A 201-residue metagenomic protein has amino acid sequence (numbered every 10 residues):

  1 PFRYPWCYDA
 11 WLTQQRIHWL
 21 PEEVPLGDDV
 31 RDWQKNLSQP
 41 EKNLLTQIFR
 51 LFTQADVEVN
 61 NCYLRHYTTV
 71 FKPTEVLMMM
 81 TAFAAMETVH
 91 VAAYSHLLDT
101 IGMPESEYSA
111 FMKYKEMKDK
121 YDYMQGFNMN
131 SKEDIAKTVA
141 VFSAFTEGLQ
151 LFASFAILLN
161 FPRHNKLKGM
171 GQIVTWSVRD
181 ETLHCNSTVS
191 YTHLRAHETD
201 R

Functional and structural regions predicted by a protein language model:
P1-E75, T100-K137, R201: Terminal targeting/low-complexity segments that flank the catalytic cores of oxidoreductases
N43-F52, P73-V89, V139-S143, K166-E181: Alpha-helical scaffold segments that form or flank carboxylate-/histidine-based iron centers
F49-V57, S131, A136-S154, V178-H184: Extended alpha-helical coiled-coil scaffold domains characteristic of the BAR superfamily
N61-T68, M79-A82, V141-F142, G148-P162 (+2 more regions): A structural feature that tracks compact, well-ordered secondary-structure segments with a strong bias toward
T81-F111: Carboxylate/His-rich catalytic cores and anion/metal-binding grooves
K113-G126, F142-L151, I157: Active-site-adjacent scaffolding segments
K118, F127-V139, F161-G171, T175: Cation-handling catalytic/transport regions enriched in His/Asp/Glu
H193-D200: Single conserved hydrophobic/aromatic residue that forms the stacking wall/gate of nucleotide- or nucleobase-binding
